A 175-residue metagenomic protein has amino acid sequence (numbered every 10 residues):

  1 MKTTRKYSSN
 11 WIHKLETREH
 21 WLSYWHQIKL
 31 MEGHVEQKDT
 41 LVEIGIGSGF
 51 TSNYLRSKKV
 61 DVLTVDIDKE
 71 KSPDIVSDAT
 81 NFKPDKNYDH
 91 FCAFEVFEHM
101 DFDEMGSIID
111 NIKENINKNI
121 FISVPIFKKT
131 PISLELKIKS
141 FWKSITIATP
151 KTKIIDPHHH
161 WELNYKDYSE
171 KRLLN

Functional and structural regions predicted by a protein language model:
M1-C92, G106-I109, N115, T152-K171 (+1 more regions): Conserved N-terminal segment of class I S-adenosyl-L-methionine
E19, K128-K153: Alpha-helical membrane-targeting segments
D68, I126-K128: Short, flexible active-site-adjacent loop segments at beta-strand->alpha-helix junctions, enriched in small/polar
I75, E104, I132-L134: Hydrophobic alpha-helical membrane-insertion segments
E95-H99: Short catalytic micro-motifs in class I SAM-dependent methyltransferases
M100-N111, V124: A short, conserved alpha-helix within the catalytic core of class I
N117-I126: Conserved beta-strand signature within the Rossmann-like core of class I S-adenosyl-L-methionine
